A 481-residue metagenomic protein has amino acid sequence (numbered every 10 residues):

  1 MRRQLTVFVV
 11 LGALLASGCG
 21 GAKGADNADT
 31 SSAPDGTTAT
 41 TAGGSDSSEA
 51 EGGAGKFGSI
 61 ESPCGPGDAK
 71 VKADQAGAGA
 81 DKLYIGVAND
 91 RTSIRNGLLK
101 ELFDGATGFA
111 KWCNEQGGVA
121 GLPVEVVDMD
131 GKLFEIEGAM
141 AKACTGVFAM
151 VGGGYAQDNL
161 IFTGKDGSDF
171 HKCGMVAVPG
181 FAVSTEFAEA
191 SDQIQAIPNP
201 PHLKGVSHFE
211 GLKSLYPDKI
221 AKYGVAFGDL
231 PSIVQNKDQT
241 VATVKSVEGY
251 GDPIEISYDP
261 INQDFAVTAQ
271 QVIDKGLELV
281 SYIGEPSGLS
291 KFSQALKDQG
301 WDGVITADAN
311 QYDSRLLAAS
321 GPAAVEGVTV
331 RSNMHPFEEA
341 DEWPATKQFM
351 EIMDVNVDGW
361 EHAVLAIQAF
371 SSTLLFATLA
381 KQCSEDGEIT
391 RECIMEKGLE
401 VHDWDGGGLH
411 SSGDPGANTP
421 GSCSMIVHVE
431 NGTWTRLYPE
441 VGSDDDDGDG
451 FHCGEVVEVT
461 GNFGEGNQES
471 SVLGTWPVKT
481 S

Functional and structural regions predicted by a protein language model:
C19-T30: Bacterial lipoprotein signal-peptidase II cleavage site
G43-A76, H402-S481: Solvent-exposed, acidic/polar segments of extracytosolic/periplasmic ligand-binding ectodomains
I60-P63, G67-D81, G86-T107, M129-G131 (+3 more regions): Extracytoplasmic "Venus flytrap"
C64, K70, V147-I256, V304-G327: Extracytoplasmic ligand/sensor domains, especially the bilobed periplasmic-binding protein
V71, G97-D104, E115-E189, S257-A266 (+1 more regions): Beta-alpha junction/loop-to-helix N-cap segments that form part of ligand/metal-binding clefts
K82-I85, D104-V126, K245-Y250: Signal peptide-proximal N-terminal region of secreted/periplasmic/extracellular or secretory-lumen proteins
P198-N199, L296-S371, E440-V441, G466-K479: Extracellular/periplasmic periplasmic-binding protein-like sensory domains
Y223, D229, K237, V241 (+2 more regions): Extracellular/periplasmic ligand-binding modules, especially the Venus flytrap/periplasmic-binding
